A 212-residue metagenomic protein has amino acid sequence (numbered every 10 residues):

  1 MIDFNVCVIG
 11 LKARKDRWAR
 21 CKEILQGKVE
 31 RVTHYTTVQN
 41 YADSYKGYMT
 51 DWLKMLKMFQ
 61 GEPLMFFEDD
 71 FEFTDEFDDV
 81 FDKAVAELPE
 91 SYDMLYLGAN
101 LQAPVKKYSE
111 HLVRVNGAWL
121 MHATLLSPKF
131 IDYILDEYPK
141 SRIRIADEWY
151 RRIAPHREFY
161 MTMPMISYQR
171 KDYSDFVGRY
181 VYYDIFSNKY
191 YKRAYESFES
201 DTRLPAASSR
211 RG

Functional and structural regions predicted by a protein language model:
M1-F67, F71-G212: An acidic/histidine-cluster motif and surrounding catalytic segment that typifies divalent-metal-assisted enzyme active
